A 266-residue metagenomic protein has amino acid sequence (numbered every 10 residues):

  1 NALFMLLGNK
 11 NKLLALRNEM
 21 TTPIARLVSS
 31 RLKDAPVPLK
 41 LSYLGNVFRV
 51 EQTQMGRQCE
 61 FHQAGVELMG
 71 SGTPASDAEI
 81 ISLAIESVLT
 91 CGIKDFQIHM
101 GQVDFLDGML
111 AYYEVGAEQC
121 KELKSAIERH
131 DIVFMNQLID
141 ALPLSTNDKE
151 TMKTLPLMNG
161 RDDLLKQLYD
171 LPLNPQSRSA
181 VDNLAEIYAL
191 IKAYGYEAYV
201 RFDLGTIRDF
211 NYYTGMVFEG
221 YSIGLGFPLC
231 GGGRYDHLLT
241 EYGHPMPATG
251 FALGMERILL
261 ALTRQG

Functional and structural regions predicted by a protein language model:
N1-A15: Polyanion/phosphate-binding surface patch
A2-L6, E114, F218-S222: Short beta-strand elements
K10-N11, E19-D34, P38-I93, L138-G266: Positively charged, Gly/Ser-enriched RNA/tRNA-binding surfaces
L16, G101, L253: A conserved hydrophobic position in a structured secondary element of the catalytic/binding core that shapes
C59-A64, M100-G108: Short, conserved phosphate-binding/catalytic loop or strand-edge motifs used in phosphoryl-/nucleotidyl-transfer
D95-F105, L123, R201-T206: Short, surface-exposed recognition loops or helix-turn segments adjacent to catalytic cores
V103-L138: Short terminal or interdomain "cap/linker" segment that borders an active site or interface and mediates
